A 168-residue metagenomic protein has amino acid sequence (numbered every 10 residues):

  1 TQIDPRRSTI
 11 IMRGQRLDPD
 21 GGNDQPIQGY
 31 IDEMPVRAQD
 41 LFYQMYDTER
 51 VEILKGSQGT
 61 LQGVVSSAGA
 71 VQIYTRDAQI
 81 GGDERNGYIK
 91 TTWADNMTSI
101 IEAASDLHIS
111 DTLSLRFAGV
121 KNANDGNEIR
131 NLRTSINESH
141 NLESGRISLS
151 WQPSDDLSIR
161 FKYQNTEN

Functional and structural regions predicted by a protein language model:
T1-M34: Extracytoplasmic beta-strand/coil segments of soluble accessory domains associated with Gram-negative outer-membrane
Q2, G14, I31-E33, K55 (+3 more regions): Pocket-edge structural micro-motifs
D4, S110, Q152-S154: Residue-level recognition of beta-strand termini and adjacent short loop/turns
R16, P35, S57, D77 (+1 more regions): Short, flexible active-site-adjacent loop segments at beta-strand->alpha-helix junctions, enriched in small/polar
Q25, A38, Y46-E49, K55 (+3 more regions): Outer-membrane beta-barrel translocator/receptor signature
N141-S144, S150-Q152, K162-Q164: Outer-membrane beta-barrel transmembrane strands
S158-N168: Flexible loop and strand-edge segments within Gram-negative outer membrane beta-barrel domains
